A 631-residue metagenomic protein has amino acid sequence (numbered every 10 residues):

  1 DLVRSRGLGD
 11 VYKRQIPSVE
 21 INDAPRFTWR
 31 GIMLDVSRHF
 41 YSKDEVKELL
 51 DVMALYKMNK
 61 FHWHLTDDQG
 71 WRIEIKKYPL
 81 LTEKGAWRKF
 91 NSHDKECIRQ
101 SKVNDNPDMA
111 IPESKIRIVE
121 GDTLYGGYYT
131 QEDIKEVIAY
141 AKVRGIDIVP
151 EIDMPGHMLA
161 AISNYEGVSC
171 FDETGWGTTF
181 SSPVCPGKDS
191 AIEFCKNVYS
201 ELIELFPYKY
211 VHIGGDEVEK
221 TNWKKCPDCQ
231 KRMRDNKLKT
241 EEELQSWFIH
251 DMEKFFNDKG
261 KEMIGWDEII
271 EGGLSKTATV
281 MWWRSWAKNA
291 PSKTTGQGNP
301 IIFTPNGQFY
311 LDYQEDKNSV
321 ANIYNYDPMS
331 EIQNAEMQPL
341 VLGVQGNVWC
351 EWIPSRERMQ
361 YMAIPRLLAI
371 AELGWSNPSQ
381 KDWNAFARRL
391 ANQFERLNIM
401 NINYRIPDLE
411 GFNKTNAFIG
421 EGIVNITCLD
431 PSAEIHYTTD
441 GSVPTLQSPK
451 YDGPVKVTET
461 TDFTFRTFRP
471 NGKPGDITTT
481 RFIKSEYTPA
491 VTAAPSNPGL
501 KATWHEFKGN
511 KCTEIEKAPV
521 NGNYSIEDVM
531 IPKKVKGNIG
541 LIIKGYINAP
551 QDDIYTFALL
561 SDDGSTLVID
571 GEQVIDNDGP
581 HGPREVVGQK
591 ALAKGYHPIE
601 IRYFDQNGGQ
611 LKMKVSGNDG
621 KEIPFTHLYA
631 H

Functional and structural regions predicted by a protein language model:
D1-Y12: Single conserved hydrophobic/aromatic residue that forms the stacking wall/gate of nucleotide- or nucleobase-binding
K13-D23: Long, charged amphipathic helices and adjacent flexible linkers at domain junctions
T28, I32-K261: Substrate-binding cleft of carbohydrate-active enzyme catalytic domains
F40-S42, D68-E74, P155-A161, H212 (+11 more regions): Flexible loop/turn segments at secondary-structure boundaries
E136, I192-Y210, K231-I435, I543: Substrate-binding groove of N-acetylhexosamine-processing glycoside hydrolases
N377, K381-T503, K508-T513, K517-K544 (+5 more regions): Short, compositionally stereotyped local motifs that mark structural "simplifiers"
A591-Y603: Noncatalytic modules at the cell exterior or secretory-pathway interfaces, chiefly beta-strand-rich lectin/adhesion
E600-G609, V615: Short beta-strand-plus-loop segments that form exposed binding edges in beta-rich domains
